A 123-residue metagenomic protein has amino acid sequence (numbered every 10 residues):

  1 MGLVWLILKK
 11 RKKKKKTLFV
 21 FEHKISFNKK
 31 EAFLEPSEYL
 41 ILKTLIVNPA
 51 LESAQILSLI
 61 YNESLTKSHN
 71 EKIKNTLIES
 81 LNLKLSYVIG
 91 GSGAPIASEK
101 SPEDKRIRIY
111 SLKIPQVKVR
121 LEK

Functional and structural regions predicted by a protein language model:
M1-L3: Cytoplasm-proximal transmembrane signaling helix
W5-F19, I78-K123: DNA-binding patch around the recognition helix
T17-T44, L112, V117-K123: A structural micro-motif at secondary-structure boundaries
E31-Y61, L81: Short amphipathic alpha-helical recognition elements used for nucleic-acid or partner binding across transcription
E52, K67-S68, S92-G93: Secondary-structure transition/capping residues
L59-H69: Short helix-coil junctions and helix-kink-helix linkers
S68-T76, S80: DNA-recognition helix of helix-turn-helix
